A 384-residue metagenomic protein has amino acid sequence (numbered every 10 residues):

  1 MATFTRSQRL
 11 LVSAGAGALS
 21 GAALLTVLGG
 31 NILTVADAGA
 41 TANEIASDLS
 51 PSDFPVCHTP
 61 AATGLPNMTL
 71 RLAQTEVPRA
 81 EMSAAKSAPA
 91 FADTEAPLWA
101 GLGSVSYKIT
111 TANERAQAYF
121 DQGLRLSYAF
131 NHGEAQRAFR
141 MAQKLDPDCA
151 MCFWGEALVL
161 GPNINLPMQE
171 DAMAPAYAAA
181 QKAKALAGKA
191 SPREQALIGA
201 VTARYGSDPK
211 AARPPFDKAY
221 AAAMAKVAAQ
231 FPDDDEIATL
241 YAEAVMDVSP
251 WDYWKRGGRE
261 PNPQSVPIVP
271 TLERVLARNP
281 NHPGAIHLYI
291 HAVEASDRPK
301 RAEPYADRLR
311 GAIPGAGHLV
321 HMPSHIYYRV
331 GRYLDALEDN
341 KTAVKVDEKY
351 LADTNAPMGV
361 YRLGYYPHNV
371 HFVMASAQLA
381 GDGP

Functional and structural regions predicted by a protein language model:
M1-L10: N-terminal secretory signal peptides that target proteins for export/translocation
T5, G17-G21, E76: Compositionally biased non-globular segments, especially hydrophobic aliphatic-rich helices of signal peptides
S13-N31: Bacterial N-terminal signal peptides
V27-Y289, E294-P314, V330-D353, G364 (+2 more regions): N-terminal alpha-helical interaction modules that lie
M358-V360: Short, flexible, glycine-rich and Lys/Arg-enriched loop motifs at helix boundaries that contact anionic partners
